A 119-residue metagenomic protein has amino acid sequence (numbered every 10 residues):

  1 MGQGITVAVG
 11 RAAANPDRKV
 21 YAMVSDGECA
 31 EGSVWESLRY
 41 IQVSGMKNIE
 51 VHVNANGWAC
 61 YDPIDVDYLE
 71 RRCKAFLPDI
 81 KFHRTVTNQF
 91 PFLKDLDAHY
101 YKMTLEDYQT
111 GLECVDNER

Functional and structural regions predicted by a protein language model:
G2-R119: Glycine-rich ThDP/TPP pyrophosphate-binding loop and its adjacent helix/strand module within ThDP-dependent enzymes
